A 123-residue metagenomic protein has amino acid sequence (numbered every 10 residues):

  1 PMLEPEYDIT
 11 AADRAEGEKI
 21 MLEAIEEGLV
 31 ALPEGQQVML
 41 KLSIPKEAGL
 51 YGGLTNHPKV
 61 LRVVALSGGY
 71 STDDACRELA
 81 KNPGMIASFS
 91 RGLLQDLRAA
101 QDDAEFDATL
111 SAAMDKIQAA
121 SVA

Functional and structural regions predicted by a protein language model:
L3, S90: Conserved, mostly hydrophobic/aromatic
E4, D13-K46, R62-G68: Catalytic beta/alpha-barrel core
T10: Extended, alpha-helix-rich binding/interface surfaces that flank or overlap catalytic cores and mediate recognition
I20-E27, G49-G53, A108, A112: Alpha-helical scaffolding segments of alpha/beta enzyme cores, especially the outer helices of TIM-barrel or partial
E34, N56-V63, K81-A87: Glycine-enriched alpha-helix->loop->beta-strand junction motifs that scaffold or abut catalytic
P45-G49, G69-D73, G92-L94: Short Gly/Pro-enriched loop/turn and capping motifs at secondary-structure junctions
G49-L54, S71-P83: Catalytic cores of alpha/beta
D96-Q118: C-terminal helical cap(s) of enzyme catalytic domains, especially alpha/beta-barrels
